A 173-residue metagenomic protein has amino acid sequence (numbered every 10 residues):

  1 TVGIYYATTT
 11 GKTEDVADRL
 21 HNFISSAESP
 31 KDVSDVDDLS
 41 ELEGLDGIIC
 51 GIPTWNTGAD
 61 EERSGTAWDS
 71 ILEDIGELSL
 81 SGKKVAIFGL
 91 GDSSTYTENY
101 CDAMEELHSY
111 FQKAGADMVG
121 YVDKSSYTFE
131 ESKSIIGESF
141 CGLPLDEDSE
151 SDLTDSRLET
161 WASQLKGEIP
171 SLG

Functional and structural regions predicted by a protein language model:
T1-F23: N-terminal beta1-alpha1 ligand-phosphate binding loop
V2, V36-D38, I71-D74: Short acidic/polar alpha-helix capping motifs at helix-coil junctions
G3, D32, D148: Short, flexible active-site loop motifs that bind/organize anionic cofactors or intermediates
K12-D15, F23, A27, G44-G173: FMN-binding flavodoxin-like domain, especially the glycine-rich phosphate-binding loop
S26-L39: A short beta-strand-loop structural module common to alpha/beta enzyme folds
